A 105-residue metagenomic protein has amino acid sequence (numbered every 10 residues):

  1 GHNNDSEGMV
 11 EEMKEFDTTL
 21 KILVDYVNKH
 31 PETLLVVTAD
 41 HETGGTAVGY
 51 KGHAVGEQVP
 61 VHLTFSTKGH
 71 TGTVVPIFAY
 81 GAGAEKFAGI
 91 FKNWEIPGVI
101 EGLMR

Functional and structural regions predicted by a protein language model:
G1-R105: A post-motif C-terminal structural segment
